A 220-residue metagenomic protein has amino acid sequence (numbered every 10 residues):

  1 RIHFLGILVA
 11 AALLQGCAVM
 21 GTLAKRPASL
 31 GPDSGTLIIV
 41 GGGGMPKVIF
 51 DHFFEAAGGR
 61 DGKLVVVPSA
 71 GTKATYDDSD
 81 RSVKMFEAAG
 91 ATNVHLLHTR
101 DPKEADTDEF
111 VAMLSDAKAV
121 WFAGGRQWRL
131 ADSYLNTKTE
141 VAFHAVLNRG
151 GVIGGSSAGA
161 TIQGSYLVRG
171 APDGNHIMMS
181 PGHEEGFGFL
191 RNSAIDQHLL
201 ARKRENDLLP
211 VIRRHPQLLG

Functional and structural regions predicted by a protein language model:
R1-G6: Bacterial N-terminal signal peptides that target proteins for export
G21-A24, M85, D116, A123 (+1 more regions): Class I SAM-dependent methyltransferase SAM-binding "motif I" and its flanking Rossmann-like core
G21-R129: Extended, subdomain-level signal for the structured scaffold at the beginning of enzyme domains
S29-P32, A112-L114, A145-L147, G186-G188 (+1 more regions): Solvent-exposed alpha-helices and their adjacent loops that cap or buttress functional pockets in soluble metabolic
V66, N192-I195, I212-P216: Proteins synthesized as precursors that undergo proteolytic processing into mature forms
